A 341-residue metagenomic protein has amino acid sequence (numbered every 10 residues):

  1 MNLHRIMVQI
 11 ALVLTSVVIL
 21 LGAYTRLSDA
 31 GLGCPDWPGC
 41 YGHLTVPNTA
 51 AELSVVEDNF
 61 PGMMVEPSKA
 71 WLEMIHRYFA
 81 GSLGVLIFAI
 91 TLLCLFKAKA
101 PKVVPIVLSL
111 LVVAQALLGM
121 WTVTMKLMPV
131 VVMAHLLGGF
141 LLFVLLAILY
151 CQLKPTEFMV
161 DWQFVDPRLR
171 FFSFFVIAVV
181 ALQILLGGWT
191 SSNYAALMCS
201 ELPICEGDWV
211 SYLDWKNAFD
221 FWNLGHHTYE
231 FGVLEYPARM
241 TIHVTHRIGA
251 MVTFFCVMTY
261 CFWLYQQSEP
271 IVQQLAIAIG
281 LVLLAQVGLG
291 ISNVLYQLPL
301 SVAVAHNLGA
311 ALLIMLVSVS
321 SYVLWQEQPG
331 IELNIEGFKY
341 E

Functional and structural regions predicted by a protein language model:
N2-V17, P101-L108, D161-L182, V272-L281: Interfacial segments of alpha-helical transmembrane regions
I6-P38, A178-T190: N-terminal signal-anchor transmembrane alpha helix
Y24-D36, V113-L136, W189-E201, R239 (+1 more regions): Interfacial helix-loop-helix junctions of multi-pass membrane proteins
A30-E73, A196-Y236: Extracytosolic (periplasmic/ER-lumenal) interhelical loops and adjacent juxtamembrane/interface segments of multi-pass
W71-A89, V130-L142, T241-T259, A303-L312: Membrane-interface loop-to-helix entry segments
L92-I106, P167, C261-I279, E336-K339: Membrane-interface helix-loop-helix junctions at transmembrane boundaries of multi-pass membrane enzymes, predominantly
I148-F172, M315-E341: A juxtamembrane structural motif centered on a specific transmembrane helix
A238-L295: Helical hairpin unit composed of two closely spaced alpha helices linked by a short loop
